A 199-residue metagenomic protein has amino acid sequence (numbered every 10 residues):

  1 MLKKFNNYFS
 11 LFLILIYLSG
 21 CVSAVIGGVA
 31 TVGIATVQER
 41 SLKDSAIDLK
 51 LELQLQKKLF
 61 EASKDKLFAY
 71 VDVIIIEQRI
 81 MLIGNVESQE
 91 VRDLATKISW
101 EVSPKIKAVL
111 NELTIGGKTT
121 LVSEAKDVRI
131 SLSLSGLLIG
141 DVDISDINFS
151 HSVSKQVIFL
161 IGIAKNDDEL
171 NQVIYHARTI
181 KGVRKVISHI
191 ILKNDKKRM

Functional and structural regions predicted by a protein language model:
L2, N6, Y17-M199: N-terminal targeting leaders
L11-I14: Classic N-terminal secretory signal peptides
